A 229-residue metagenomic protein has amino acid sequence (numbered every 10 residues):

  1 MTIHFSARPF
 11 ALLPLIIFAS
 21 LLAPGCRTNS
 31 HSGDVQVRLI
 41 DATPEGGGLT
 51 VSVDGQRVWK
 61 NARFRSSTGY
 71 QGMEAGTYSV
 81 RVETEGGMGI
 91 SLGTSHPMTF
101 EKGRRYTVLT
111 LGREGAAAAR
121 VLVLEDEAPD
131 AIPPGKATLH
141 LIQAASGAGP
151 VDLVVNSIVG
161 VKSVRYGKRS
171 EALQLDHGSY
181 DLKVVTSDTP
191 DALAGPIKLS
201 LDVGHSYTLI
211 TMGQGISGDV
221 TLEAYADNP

Functional and structural regions predicted by a protein language model:
M1-P24: Sec-dependent bacterial lipoprotein signal peptides
C26-P229: Intrinsically disordered, low-complexity polar regions and short flexible loop motifs
